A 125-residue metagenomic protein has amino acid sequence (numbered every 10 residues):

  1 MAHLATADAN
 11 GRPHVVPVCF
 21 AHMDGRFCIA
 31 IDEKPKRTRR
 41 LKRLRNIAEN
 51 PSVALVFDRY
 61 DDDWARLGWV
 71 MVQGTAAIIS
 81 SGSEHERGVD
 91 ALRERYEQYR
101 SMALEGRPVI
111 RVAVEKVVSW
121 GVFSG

Functional and structural regions predicted by a protein language model:
M1, N50-V53, L67, G106-R107: Short, surface-exposed beta-edge/turn micro-motifs
M1-K36, L55-D58: Short beta-strand segments
K36-T38, L92: Short gly/ser/thr-rich secondary-structure transition/capping motifs
T38-R39, A65: Residues that form or flank phosphate/diphosphate-binding pockets in enzymes that use nucleotide phosphates
L41-L44: Short amphipathic alpha-helical segments and helix-helix/interface helices
Y60-G125: Charged, gly/pro-rich active-site loop segments
